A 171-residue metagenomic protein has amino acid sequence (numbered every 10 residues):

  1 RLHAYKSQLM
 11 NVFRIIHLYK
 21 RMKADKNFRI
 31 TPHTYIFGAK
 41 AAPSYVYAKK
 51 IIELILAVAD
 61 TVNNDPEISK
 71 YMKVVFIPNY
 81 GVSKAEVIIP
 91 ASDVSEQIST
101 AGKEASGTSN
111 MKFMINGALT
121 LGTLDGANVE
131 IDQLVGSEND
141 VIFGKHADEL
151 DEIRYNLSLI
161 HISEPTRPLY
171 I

Functional and structural regions predicted by a protein language model:
R1-E86: Long, K/E/R/D-enriched contiguous segments that form extended
K6, F37-A41, F76-P78, I98-T100 (+3 more regions): Active-site proximal loops enriched in glycine and acidic residues that flank catalytic Cys/His/Asp and coordinate
L9, K40-P43, G81-V82, G102 (+3 more regions): Short, solvent-exposed loop/turn segments at secondary-structure junctions
N27, E86-I89, I131-L134: Short glycine-biased active-site loop of nucleotidyltransferases that positions the nucleotide triphosphate and helps
L56, V74-V75, Y80-V94, T100-N110: Thiamine diphosphate
D93-E138: A donor-sugar binding/catalytic signature common to diverse glycosyltransferases and related nucleotide-sugar
V129-S158: Acidic/histidine-rich catalytic neighborhood
I160-I171: Single conserved hydrophobic/aromatic residue that forms the stacking wall/gate of nucleotide- or nucleobase-binding
